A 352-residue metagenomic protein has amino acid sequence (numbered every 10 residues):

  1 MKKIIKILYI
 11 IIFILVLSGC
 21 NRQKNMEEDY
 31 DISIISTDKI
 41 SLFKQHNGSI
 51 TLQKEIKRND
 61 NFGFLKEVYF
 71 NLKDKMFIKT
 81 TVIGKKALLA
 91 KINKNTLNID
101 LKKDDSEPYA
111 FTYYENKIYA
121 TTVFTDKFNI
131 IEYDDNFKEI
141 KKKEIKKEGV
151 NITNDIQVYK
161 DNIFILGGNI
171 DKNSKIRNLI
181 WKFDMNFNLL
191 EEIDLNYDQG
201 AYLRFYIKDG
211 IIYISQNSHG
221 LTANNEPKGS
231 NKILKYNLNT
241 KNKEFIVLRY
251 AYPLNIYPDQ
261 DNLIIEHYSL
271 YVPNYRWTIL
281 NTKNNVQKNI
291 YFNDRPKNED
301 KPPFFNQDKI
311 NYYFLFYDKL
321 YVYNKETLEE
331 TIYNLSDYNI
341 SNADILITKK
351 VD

Functional and structural regions predicted by a protein language model:
L17-G19: C-terminal motif of bacterial Sec signal peptides marking the signal peptidase cleavage site
N21-K24, N61-K73, D105-E115, G149-Y159 (+4 more regions): Repeated scaffold domains used in trafficking and secretory/extracellular systems, primarily beta-propellers
N21-N59: An edge-strand/N-cap motif at the start of beta-rich repeat modules
N25-T37, S41, Y69-I83, N116-V123 (+6 more regions): Short beta-strand elements that form the blades of beta-propeller/WD-repeat-like and other beta-sheet-rich scaffold
D38-F43, G84-A90, D126-I131, K172-W181 (+3 more regions): Structural motif
H46-G48, I92-L97, Y133-K138, F183-N188 (+3 more regions): Short loop/turn segments that connect beta-strands within beta-propeller blades
T51-D60, T96-K103, E139-K147, N188-L195 (+3 more regions): A short beta-strand motif characteristic of beta-propeller blades
E226-K232, F245-K325: Intrinsically disordered, low-complexity segments enriched in Gly and acidic/Ser/Thr residues that form flexible
